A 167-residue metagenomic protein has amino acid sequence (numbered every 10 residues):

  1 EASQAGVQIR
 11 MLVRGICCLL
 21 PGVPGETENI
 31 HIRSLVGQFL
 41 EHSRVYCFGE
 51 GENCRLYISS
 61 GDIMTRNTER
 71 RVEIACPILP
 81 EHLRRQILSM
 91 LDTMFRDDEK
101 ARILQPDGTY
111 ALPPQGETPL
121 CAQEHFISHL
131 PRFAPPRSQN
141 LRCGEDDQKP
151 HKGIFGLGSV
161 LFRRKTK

Functional and structural regions predicted by a protein language model:
E1-K167: PLD/PLD-like phosphodiesterase catalytic module centered on the HKD motif
